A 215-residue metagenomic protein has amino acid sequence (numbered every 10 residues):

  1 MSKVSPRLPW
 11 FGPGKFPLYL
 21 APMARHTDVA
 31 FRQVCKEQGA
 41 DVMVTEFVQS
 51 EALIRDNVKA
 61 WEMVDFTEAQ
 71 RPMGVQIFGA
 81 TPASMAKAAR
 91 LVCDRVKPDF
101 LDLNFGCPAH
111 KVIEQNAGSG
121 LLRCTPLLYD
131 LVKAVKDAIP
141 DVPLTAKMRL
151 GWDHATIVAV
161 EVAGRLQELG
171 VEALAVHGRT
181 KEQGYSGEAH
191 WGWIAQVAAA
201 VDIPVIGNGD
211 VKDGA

Functional and structural regions predicted by a protein language model:
M1-A215: Flavin-dependent oxidoreductase catalytic cores
